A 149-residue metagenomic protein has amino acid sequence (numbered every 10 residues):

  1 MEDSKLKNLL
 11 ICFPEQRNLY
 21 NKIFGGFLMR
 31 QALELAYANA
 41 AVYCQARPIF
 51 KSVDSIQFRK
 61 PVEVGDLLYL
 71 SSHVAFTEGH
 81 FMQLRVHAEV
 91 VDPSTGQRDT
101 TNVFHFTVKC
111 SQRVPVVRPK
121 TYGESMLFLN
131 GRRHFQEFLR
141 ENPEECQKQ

Functional and structural regions predicted by a protein language model:
M1-F24, L127-Q149: Catalytic strand-loop segment that frames the active site of acyl-thioester-processing enzymes
E2-D3, A36-Q83, D99-F104: Hydrophobic beta-strand-centered segment that forms part of the acyl-chain substrate-binding groove
L9-C12, Q57, T107-K109: Generic structural detector for well-ordered beta-strands
G25-G26, E78: Glycine-centered flexibility motif
A32: A glycine-rich, hydrophobic loop/mini-helix early in the fold
E63-V64, A75-Q149: HotDog/MaoC-like acyl-thioester-processing domains
